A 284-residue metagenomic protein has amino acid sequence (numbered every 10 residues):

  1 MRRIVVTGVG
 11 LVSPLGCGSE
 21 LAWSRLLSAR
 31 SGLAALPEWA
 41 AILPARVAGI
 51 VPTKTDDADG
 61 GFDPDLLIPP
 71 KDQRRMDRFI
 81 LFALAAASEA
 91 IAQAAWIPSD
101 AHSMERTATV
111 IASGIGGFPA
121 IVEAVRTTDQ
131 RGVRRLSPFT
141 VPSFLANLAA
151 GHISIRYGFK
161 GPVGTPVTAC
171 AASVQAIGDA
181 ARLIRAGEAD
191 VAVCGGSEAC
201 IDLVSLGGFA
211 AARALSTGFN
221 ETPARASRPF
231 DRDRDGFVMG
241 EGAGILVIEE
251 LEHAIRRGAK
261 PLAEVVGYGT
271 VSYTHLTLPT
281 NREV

Functional and structural regions predicted by a protein language model:
R3-T7, A34-L36, P44, T222-L276 (+1 more regions): Condensing-enzyme catalytic core mediating Claisen C-C bond formation in acyl metabolism
V6, L27-T168, S197-G208: Conserved beta-ketoacyl condensing-enzyme motif
G10, V110-S113, V167, A192-E198 (+3 more regions): Short beta-strand segments
P14-L21, I68-S88, L136-L145, V163-G178 (+3 more regions): Active-site pocket-shaping loop/turn-to-helix segments
G18-R30: Short Gly/aromatic-enriched secondary-structure transition segments
Q130-S137, G178, R182, V191 (+1 more regions): Glycine-/small-residue-rich "gating" segment that lines the acyl/pantetheine channel and substrate pocket
